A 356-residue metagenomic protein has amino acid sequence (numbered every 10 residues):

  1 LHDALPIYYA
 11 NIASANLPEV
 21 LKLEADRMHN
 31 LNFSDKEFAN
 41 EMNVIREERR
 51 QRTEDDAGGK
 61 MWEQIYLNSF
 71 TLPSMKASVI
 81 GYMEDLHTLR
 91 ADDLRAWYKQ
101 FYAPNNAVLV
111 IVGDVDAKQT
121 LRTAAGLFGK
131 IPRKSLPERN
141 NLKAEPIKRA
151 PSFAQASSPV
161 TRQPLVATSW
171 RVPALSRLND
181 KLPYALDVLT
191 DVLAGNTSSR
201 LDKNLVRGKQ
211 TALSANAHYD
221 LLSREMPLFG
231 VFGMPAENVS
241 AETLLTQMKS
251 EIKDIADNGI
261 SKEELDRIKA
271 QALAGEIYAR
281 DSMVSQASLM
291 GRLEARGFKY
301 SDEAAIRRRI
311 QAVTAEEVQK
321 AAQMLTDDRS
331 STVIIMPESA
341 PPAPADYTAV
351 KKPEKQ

Functional and structural regions predicted by a protein language model:
L1-N16, A39, R52-N106, K130-S176 (+5 more regions): Non-catalytic beta-strand/loop surface segments
D26-D35, L127-S135, K249-I260: A common structural junction motif
N30, S34, A117-K118, R133-K134 (+4 more regions): Short beta-strands and strand-coil junctions in structured, solvent-facing domains, enriched
E242, T246, P342-A345: Immediate N-terminus of the mature polypeptide
E294-A305, I310: C-terminal, helix-dominated tail/subdomain
